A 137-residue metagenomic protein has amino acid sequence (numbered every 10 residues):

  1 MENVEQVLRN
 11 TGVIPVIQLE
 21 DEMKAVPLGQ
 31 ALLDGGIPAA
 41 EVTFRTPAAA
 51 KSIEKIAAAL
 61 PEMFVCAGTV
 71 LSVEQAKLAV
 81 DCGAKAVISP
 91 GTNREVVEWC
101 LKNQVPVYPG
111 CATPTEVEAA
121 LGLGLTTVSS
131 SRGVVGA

Functional and structural regions predicted by a protein language model:
M1-C82, K102: Conserved N-terminal beta1-alpha1 strand-loop-helix module at the mouth
A48, E74, V80-A137: Conserved anion-binding
